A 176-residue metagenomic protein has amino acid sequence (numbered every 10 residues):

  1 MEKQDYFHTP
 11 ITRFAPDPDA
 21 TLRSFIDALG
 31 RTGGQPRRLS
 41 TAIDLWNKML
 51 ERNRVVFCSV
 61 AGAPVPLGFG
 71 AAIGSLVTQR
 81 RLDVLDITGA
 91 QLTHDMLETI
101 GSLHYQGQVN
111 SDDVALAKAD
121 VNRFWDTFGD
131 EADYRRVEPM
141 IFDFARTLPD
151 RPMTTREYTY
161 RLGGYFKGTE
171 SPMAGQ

Functional and structural regions predicted by a protein language model:
M1-R135, R146-R151, Y160-Q176: Metallocofactor- and cofactor-centric catalytic cores in central/energy metabolism, strongly enriched
